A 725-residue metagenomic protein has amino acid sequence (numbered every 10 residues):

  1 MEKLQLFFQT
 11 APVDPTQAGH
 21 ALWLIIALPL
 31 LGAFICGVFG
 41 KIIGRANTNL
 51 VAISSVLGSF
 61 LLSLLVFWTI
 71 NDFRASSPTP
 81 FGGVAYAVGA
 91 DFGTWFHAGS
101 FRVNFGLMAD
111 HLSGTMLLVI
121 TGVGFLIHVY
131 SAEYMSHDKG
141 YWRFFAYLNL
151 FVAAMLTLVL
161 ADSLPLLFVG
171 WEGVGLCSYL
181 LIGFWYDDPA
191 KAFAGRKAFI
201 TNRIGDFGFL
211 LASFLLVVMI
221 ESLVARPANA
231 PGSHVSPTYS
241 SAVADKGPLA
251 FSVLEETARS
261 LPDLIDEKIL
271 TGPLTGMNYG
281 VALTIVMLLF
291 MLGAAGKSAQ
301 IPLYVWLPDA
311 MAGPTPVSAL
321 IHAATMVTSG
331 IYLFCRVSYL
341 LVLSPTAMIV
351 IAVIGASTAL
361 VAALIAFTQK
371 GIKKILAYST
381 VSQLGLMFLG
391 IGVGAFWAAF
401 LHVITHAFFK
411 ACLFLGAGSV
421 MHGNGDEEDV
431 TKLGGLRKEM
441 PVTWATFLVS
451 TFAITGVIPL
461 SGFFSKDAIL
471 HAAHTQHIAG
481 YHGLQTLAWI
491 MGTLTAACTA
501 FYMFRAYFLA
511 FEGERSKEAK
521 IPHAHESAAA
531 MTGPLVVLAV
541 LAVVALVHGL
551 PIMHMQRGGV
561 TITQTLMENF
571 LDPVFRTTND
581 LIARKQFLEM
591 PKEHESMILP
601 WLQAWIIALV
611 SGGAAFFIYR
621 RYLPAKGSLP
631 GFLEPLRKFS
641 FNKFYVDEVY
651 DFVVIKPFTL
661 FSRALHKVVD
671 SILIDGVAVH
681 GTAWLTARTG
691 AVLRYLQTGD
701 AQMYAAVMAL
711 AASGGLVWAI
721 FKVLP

Functional and structural regions predicted by a protein language model:
M1-A21, F39-L118, G122-F125, V129-A146 (+6 more regions): Transmembrane helix-loop-helix hairpins at membrane boundaries of multipass inner-membrane proteins
V13-L28, I43-L50, S54, F101-V119 (+8 more regions): Membrane-entry segments of alpha-helical transmembrane domains in multi-pass membrane proteins
I26-K41, F125, A295, A299: N-terminal signal-anchor/start-transfer transmembrane helix
A33-G37, I127-H128, A363-I365, Y502 (+3 more regions): Alpha-helical transmembrane segments
S54-R74, G205-A225, F447-P459, P534-T565 (+2 more regions): Hydrophobic alpha-helical membrane-insertion segments
F60-L64, K410, A497-A506, A608-S628: Hydrophobic alpha-helical membrane-embedded segments
F92, A98-H111, I552-I606, F617-P725: Aromatic-capped, Gly/Pro-kinked transmembrane alpha-helices
V123-L167, L176-A530, L541-G549: Hydrophobic transmembrane alpha-helices and their helix-loop junctions in integral membrane proteins
